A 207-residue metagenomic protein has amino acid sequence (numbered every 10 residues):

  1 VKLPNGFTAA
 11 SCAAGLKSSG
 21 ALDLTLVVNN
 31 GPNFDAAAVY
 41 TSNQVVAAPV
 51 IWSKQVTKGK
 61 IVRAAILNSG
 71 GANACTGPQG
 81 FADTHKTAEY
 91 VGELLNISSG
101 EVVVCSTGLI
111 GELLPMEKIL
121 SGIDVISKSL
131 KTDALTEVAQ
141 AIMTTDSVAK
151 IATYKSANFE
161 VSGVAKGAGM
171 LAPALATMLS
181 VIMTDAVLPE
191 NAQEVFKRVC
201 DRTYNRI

Functional and structural regions predicted by a protein language model:
V1-T41, V45: N-terminal amphipathic/basic leader segments beginning at the initiator methionine
S18, Q55-I61, M170-A174: Short glycine/proline-enriched loop/turn "hinge" motifs that connect secondary-structure elements and lie
L24, D35-Y40, V62, G77-G80 (+1 more regions): Short, glycine/acidic-enriched capping/hinge loops at junctions between secondary-structure elements
G31, Q55, G70-A72, T107-L109: Short, ordered loop/turn segments at secondary-structure junctions
Y40-K58, T144-N158: Glycine-rich oxoanion-binding loops at beta->alpha junctions
S42-P49, P78-K86: Glycine-rich anion/phosphate-binding loops
R63-G70, E101-T107: Glycine- and acidic-rich phosphate- and metal-coordinating loops
H85, Y90-N205: Glycine-rich, mobile lid/loop segments that gate access to catalytic sites or pores
